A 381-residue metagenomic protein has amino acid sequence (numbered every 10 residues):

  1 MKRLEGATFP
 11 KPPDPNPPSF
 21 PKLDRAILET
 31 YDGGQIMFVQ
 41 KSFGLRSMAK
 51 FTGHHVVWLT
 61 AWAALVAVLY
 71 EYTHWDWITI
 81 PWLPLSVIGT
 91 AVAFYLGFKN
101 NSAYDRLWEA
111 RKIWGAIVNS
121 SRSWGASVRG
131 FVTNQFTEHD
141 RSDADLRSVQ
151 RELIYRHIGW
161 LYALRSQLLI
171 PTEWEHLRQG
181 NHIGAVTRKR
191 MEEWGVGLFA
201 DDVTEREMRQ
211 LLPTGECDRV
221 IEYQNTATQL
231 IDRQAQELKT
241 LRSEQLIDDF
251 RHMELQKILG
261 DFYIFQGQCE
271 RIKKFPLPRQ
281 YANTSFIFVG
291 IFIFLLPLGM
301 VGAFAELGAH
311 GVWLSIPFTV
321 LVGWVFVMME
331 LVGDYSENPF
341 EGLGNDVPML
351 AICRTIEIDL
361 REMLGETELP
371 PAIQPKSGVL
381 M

Functional and structural regions predicted by a protein language model:
K2-R122, G130-H139, E306-G311, M329-D334 (+1 more regions): N-terminal juxtamembrane/topogenic regions of multi-pass membrane proteins
M48-G53, V57, T79-L83, D105-E109 (+7 more regions): Non-transmembrane, amphipathic alpha-helical segments
Y70, R122, A126-T133, Y162-H176 (+7 more regions): Charged/polar positions within long, soluble alpha-helices
D145, Q150-L277, A282-V289, G299: Long, contiguous internal "core" modules enriched in hydrophobic/ aromatic residues
G267, F292-G299, S315, V327 (+3 more regions): Feature representing long, continuous alpha-helical segments
L277-N283, F340-M349: Charge-enriched, short contiguous segments at helix-coil
T284-F304, V320, W324: Bilayer-spanning, highly hydrophobic alpha-helical transmembrane segments
F304, G308-I316, V320, V327-L343: C-terminal transmembrane module of eukaryotic multi-pass membrane proteins
